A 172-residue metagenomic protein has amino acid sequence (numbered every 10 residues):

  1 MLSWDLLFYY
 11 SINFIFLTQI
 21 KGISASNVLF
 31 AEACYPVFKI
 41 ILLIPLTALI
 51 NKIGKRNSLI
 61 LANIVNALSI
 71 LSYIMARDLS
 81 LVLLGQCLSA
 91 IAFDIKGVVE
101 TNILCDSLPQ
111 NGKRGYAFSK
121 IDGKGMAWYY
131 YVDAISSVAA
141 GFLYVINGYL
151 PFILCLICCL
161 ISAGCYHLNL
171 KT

Functional and structural regions predicted by a protein language model:
M1-I41: Helix-loop boundary and gating motifs at the non-cytosolic
Q19-I20, T47-N51, V132-C155: Transmembrane alpha-helix termini and helix-breaking/packing motifs in multi-pass membrane transporters
Y35-I44, Y130-A134, V138: Residue-level signature of mid-helix packing/kink "hotspots" within the transmembrane helices of 12-pass Major
I64-D78, V82-L83: C-terminal ends and interior cores of transmembrane alpha-helices in multi-pass membrane transporters/permeases
V65-I70, S89, C158-S162: MFS 12-TM fold signature
C87-Y129: Cytoplasmic helix-loop-helix junction between adjacent transmembrane helices in 12-TM secondary transporters
L150-L168: Symmetry-related core transmembrane helices of the 12-TM Major Facilitator Superfamily/SLC fold
